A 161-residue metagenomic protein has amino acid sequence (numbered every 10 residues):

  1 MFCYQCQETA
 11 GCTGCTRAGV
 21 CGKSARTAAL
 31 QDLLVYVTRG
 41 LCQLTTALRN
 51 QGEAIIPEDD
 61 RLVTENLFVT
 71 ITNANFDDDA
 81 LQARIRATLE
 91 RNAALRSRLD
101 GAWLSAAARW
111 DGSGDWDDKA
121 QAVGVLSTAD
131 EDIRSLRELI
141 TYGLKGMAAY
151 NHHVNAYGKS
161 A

Functional and structural regions predicted by a protein language model:
M1-A161: Metallocofactor- and cofactor-centric catalytic cores in central/energy metabolism, strongly enriched
